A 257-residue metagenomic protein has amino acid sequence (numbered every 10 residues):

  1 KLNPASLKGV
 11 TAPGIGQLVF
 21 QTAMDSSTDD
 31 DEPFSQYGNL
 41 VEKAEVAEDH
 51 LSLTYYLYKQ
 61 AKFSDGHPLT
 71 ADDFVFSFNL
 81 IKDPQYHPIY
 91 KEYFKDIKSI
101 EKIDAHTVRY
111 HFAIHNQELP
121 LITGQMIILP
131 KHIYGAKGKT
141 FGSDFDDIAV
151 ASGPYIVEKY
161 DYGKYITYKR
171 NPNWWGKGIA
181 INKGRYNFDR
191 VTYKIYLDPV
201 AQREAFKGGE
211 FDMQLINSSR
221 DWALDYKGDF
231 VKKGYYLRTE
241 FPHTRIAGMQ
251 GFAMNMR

Functional and structural regions predicted by a protein language model:
K1, K62-F63, N116-L119, D212-M213: Primarily extracytoplasmic ectodomains and periplasmic/lumenal surface modules that are beta-strand-rich
K1-E48, N79, V150: N-terminal lobe/hinge region of extracytoplasmic solute-binding protein
K1-G16, L40, H67, I89 (+3 more regions): A structural "hinge/loop" feature
V19, A23, Y55-L57, F112: A short glycine/threonine-centered beta-strand motif
D29, E45, H50-T54, Y58-I89 (+3 more regions): Extracytoplasmic/periplasmic ligand-capture domains
G38-K43, Y93-I97, S152-P154, G176: Short structured motifs
Y56, K91-A136, P154-D161: Surface-exposed binding/hinge segments that line and control ligand-binding clefts or catalytic entry sites
